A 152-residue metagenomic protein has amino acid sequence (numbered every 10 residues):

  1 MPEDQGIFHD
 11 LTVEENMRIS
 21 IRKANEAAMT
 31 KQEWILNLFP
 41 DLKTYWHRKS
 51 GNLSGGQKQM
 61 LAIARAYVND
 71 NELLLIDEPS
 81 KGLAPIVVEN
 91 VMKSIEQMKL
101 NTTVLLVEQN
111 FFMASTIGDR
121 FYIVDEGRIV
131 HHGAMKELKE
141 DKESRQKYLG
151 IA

Functional and structural regions predicted by a protein language model:
D10-T30, P40-D41, G133, L149-A152: ABC-type ATPase nucleotide-binding domains, specifically the catalytic core motifs of the NBD
K49-L53: Conserved ABC ATPase signature
A66-Y67: ABC ATPase C-loop
L74-E78: Catalytic Walker B motif of ABC-type/P-loop ATPase nucleotide-binding domains
V88-N101: Helical segment within the ABC ATPase nucleotide-binding domain
A114-T116: A short, surface-exposed alpha-helical micro-motif characterized by mixed small hydrophobic and charged/polar residues
R120, H132: Short, glycine/charged-rich "phosphate-handling" switch motifs in NTP-dependent and phosphotransfer domains
